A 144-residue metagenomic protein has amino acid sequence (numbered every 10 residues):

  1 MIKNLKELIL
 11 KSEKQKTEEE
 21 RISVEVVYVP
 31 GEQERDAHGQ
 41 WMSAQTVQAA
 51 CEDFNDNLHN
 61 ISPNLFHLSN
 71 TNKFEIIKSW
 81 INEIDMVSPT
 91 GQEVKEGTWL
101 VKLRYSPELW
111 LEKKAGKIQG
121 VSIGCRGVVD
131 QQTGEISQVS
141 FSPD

Functional and structural regions predicted by a protein language model:
M1-D144: Signature of dsDNA virion morphogenesis modules
